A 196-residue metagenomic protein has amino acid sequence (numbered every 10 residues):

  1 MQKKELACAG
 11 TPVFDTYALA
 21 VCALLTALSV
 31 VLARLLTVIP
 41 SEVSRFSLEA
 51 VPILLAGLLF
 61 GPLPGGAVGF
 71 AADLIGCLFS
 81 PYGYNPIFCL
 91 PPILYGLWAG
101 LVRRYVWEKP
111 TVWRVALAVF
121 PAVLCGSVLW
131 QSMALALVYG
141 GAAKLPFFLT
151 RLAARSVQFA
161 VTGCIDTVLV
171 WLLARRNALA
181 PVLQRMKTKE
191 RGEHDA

Functional and structural regions predicted by a protein language model:
M1-A196: Loop-helix junctions at membrane interfaces
